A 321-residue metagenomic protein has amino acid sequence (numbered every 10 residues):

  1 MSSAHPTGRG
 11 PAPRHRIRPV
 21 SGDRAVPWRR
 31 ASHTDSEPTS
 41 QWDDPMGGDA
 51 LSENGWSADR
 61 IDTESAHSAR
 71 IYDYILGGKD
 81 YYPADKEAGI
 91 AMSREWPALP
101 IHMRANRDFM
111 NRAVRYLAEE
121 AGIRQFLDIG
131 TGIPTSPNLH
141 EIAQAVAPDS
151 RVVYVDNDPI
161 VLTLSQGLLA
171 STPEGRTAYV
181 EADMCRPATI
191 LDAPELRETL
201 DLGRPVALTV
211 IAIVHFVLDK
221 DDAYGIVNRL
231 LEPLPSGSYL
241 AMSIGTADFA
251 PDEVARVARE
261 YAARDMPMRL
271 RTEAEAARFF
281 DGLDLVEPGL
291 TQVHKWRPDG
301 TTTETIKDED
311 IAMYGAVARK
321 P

Functional and structural regions predicted by a protein language model:
S2, V20-A182, R186-T199, A312: Rossmann-like AdoMet
T189-I190, V217-R229: A short, conserved alpha-helix within the catalytic core of class I
L196-D221: A short SAM/SAH-binding and catalytic strip from SAM-dependent methyltransferases
I213, S243-T246: Short strand-turn motif at the edge of the Rossmann-like AdoMet-binding core
L234-I244: Conserved beta-strand signature within the Rossmann-like core of class I S-adenosyl-L-methionine
A250-R264: Short, glycine-/aromatic-enriched active-site segment of Class I SAM-dependent methyltransferases
P267-L290: Short alpha-helix
P298-P321: Core SAM-dependent methyltransferase catalytic element
